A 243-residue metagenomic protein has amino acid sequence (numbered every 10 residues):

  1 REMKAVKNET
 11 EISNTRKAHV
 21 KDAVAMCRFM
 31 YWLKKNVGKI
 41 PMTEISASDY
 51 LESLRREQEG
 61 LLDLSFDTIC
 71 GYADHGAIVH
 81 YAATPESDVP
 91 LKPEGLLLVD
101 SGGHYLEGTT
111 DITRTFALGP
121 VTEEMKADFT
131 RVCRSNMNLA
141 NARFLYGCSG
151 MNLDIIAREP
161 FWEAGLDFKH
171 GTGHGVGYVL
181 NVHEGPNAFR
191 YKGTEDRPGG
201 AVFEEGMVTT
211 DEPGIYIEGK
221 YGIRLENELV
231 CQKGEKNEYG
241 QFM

Functional and structural regions predicted by a protein language model:
R1-M243: Active-site neighborhoods and metal-handling regions in enzymes and metal-associated proteins
